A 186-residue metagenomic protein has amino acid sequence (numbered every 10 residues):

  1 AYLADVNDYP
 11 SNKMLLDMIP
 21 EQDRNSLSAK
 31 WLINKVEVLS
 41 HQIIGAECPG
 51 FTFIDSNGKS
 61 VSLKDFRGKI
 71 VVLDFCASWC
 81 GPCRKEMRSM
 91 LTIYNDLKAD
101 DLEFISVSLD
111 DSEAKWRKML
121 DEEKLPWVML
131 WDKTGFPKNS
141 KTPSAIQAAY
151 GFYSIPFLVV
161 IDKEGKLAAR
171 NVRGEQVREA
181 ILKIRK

Functional and structural regions predicted by a protein language model:
A1-V61: Oxidative protein folding and maturation machinery
V61-S62, A168: Generic structural signal for well-ordered beta-strand positions
R67-G68, D74-T92: Conserved redox-active cysteine motifs that mediate thiol-disulfide chemistry, especially di-cysteine Cys-X(1-2)-Cys
I70-V71, P156: Alpha/beta-hydrolase fold active-site loops
D74, I105-S108, W131: Short beta-strand segments
K85-L125, F136-Q147: Structural microenvironment flanking redox-active thiols in thiol-disulfide oxidoreductases
L125, G135-K183: Thiol/disulfide oxidoreductase modules built on the thioredoxin-like
